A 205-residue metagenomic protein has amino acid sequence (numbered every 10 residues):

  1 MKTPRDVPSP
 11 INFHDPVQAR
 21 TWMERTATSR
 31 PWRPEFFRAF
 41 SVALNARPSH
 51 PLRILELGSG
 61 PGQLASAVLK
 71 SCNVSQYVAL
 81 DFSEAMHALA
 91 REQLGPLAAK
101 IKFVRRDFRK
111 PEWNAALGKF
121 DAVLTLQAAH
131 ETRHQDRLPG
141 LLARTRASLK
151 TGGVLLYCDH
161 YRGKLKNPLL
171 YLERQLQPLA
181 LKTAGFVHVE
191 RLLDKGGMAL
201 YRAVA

Functional and structural regions predicted by a protein language model:
M1-R47: Conserved class I S-adenosyl-L-methionine
L55, P61-P111: Class I SAM-dependent methyltransferase SAM/SAH-binding core
W113-V123: A short acidic, Gly/Pro-enriched loop at the edge of an enzyme's catalytic core that lines a small-molecule cofactor
L126-A129: Residues lining the SAM
T132-R144: A short, conserved alpha-helix within the catalytic core of class I
G152-D159: Conserved beta-strand signature within the Rossmann-like core of class I S-adenosyl-L-methionine
L170-A184: Short alpha-helix
E190-A205: Core SAM-dependent methyltransferase catalytic element
